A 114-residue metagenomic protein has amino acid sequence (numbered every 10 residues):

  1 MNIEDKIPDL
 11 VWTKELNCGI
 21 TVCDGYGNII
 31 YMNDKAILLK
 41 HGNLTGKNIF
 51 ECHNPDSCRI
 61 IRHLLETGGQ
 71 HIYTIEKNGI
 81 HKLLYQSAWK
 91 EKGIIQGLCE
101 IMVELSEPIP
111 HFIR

Functional and structural regions predicted by a protein language model:
M1-D34: Sensory modules in modular signal-transduction proteins
Y26, Y31, K35-R114: Sensory/regulatory domains in signal-transduction proteins
